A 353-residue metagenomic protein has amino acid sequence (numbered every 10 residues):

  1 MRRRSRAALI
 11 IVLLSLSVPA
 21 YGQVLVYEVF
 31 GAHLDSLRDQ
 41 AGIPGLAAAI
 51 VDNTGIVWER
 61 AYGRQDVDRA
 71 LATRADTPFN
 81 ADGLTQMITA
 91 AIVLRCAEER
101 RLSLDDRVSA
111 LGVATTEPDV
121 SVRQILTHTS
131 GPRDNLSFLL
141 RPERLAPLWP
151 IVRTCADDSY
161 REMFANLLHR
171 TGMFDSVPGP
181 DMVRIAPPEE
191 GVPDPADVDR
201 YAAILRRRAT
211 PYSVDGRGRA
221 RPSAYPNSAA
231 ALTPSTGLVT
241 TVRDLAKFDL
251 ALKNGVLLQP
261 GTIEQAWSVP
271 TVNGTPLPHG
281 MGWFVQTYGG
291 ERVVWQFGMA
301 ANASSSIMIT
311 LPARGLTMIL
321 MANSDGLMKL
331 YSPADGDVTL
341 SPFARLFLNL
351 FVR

Functional and structural regions predicted by a protein language model:
M1-A8: Bacterial N-terminal signal peptides that target proteins for export
Q23-R60, T154-R161, N166-R170, R219-R353: Catalytic loop of the DD-peptidase/beta-lactamase superfamily, centered on the K-T-G motif and neighboring
G31-L34, A48, T54, P78-D105 (+3 more regions): Active-site SXXK
G45, N80-L84, C96-L136, C155-A203 (+2 more regions): Active-site helix/loop module of the DD-peptidase/beta-lactamase fold, centered on the serine-lysine SxxK catalytic
T73-D76, S130-D134, R144-W149, A224-P234 (+1 more regions): Flexible glycine/proline-enriched surface loops and loop-helix/loop-strand junctions
V183-P226, T233-P234, M281-Q286, G290: Carbohydrate-binding/catalytic loop surfaces
